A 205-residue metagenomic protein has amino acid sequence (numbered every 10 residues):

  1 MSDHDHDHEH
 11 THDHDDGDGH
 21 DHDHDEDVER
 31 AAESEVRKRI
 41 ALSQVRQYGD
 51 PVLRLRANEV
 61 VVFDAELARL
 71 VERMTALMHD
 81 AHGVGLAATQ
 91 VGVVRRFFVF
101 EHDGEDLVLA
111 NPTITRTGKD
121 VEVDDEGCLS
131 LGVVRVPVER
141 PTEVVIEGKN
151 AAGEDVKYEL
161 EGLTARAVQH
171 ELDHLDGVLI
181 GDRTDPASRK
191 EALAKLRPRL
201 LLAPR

Functional and structural regions predicted by a protein language model:
M1-R205: Positively charged
